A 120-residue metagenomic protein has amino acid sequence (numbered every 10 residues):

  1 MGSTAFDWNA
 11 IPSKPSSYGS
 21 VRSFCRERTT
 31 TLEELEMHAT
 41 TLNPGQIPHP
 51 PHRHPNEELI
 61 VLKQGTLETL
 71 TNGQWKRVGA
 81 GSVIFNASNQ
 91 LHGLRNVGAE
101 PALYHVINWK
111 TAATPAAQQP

Functional and structural regions predicted by a protein language model:
M1-L35, P115-P120: A short, N-terminal "cap"/entry segment at the start of jelly-roll beta-barrel domains of the cupin/DSBH fold
S23-C25, H38-H54: Conserved short histidine dyad/triad with adjacent acidic residue
H38, V83, Y104: Aromatic/pi-system hotspot detector in well-structured domains
T41-N43, R53-T69: Short, conserved beta-strand element in jelly-roll/cupin
H49-P51, T69-L70, N86, H92-G98: Short beta-strand His + acidic residue motifs that chelate non-heme Fe in jelly-roll/DSBH and cupin folds
G73-S88: Short acidic-glycine-tyrosine-enriched beta hairpin
S88-A113: Ligand-binding loop in jelly-roll beta-barrel domains
